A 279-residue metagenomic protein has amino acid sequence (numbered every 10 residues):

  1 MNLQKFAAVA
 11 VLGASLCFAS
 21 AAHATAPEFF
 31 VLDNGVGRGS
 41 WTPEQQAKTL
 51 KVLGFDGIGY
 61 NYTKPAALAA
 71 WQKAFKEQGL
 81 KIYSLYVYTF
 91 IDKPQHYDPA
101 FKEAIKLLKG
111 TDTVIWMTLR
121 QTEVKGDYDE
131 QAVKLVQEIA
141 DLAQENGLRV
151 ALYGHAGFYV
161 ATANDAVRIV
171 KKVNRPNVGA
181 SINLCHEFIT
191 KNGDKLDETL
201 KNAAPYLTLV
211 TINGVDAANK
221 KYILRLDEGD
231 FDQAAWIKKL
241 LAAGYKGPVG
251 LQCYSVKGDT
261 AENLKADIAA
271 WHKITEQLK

Functional and structural regions predicted by a protein language model:
M1-A10: Bacterial N-terminal signal peptides that target proteins for export
N2, A21-G110, R175, G179 (+2 more regions): N-terminal pre-domain/capping segments
N2-L3, A24-F30, W41-T49, D141 (+3 more regions): Histidine-acidic metal/acid-base catalytic patches
V9-C17: Bacterial N-terminal signal peptides
G35-P43, G57-A70, Y88-A100, T122-E130 (+5 more regions): Acidic-and-aromatic substrate-binding clefts and catalytic sites of carbohydrate-active enzymes
G59, S84, V114-W116, A151 (+2 more regions): Conserved beta-strand positions in the central sheet of alpha/beta enzyme cores
Q78-V87, V136-I139, A143, K172-V173 (+1 more regions): Alpha-helix-loop-beta-strand connector modules within alpha/beta enzyme cores
D92-A180: Active-site acidic/histidine proton-transfer and metal-coordination neighborhood in alpha/beta enzyme cores
